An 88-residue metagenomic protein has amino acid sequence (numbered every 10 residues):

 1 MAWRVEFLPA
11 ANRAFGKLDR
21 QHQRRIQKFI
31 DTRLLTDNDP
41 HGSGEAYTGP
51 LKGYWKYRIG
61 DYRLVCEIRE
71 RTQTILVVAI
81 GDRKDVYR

Functional and structural regions predicted by a protein language model:
M1-D61, E70-L76, D85-R88: Basic, Lys/Arg-enriched alpha-helical interface segments
E67: Short hydrophobic/aromatic beta-strand micro-patches that form the beta-sheet surface supporting nucleotide- or nucleic
G81: Residues forming the ATP-binding cleft of Hanks-type serine/threonine protein kinase domains
